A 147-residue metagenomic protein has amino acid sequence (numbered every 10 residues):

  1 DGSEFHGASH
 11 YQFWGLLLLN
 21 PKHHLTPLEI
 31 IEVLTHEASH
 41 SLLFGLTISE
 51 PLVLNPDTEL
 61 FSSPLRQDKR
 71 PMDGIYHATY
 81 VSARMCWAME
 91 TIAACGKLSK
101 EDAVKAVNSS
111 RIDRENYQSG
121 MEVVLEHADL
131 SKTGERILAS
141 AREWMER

Functional and structural regions predicted by a protein language model:
D1-F13, H23-H24: Auxiliary, metal-adjacent structural segments of Zn-dependent hydrolase domains
H10, H24-V33, S41-D73: Post-HEXXH active-site segment of zinc metalloproteases
H10-Q12, L17, D73-R84, A88 (+3 more regions): Extended, composition-driven regions rather than compact fold-specific motifs
E29, V33, E37, Y76-R84 (+2 more regions): Generic recognition of stable, solvent-exposed alpha-helical segments in well-folded globular domains
H40, F44, I48, W87-A94: Short, well-ordered loop/turn and helix-capping segments at boundaries between secondary-structure elements and domains
P51-P56, A94-V107: Short, glycine/acidic-rich hinge or "gate" loops at secondary-structure transitions that mediate conformational
T58-K97: Post-HExxH zinc-binding segment in Zn-dependent metallohydrolases
V104-R147: Pan-zinc metallopeptidase signature
